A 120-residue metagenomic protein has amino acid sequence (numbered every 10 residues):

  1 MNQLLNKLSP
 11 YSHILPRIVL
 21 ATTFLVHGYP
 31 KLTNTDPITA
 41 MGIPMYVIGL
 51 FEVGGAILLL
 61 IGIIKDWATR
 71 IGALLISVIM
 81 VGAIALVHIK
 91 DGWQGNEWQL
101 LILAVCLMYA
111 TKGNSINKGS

Functional and structural regions predicted by a protein language model:
M1-T33, P44-L50, G54-I57, I61-S120: Extended, low-polarity transmembrane helix blocks
I38-A40: Surface-exposed loop/turn positions within long extracellular repeat scaffolds, especially the passenger domains
